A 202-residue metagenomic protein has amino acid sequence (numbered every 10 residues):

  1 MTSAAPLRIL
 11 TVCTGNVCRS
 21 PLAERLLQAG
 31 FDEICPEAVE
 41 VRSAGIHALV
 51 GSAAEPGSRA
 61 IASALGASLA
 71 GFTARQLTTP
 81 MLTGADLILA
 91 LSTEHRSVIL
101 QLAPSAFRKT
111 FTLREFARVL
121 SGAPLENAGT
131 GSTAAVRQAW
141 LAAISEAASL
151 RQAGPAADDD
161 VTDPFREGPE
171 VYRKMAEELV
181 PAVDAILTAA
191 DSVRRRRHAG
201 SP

Functional and structural regions predicted by a protein language model:
M1-P202: Short polar/charged helix/loop
